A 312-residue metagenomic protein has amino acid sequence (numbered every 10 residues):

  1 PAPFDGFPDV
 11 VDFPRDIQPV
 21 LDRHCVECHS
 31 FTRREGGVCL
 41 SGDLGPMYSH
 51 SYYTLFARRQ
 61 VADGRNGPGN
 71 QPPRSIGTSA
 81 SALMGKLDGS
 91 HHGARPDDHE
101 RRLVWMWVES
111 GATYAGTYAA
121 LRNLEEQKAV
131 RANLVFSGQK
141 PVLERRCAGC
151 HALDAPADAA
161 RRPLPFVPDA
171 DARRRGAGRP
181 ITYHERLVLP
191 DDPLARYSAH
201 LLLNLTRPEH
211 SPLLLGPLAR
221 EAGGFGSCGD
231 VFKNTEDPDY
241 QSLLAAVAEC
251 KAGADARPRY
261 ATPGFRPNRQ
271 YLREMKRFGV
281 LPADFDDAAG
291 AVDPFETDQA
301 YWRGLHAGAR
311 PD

Functional and structural regions predicted by a protein language model:
P1-D312: Aromatic- and Gly/Pro-enriched helix-to-coil junctions and flexible linker segments
